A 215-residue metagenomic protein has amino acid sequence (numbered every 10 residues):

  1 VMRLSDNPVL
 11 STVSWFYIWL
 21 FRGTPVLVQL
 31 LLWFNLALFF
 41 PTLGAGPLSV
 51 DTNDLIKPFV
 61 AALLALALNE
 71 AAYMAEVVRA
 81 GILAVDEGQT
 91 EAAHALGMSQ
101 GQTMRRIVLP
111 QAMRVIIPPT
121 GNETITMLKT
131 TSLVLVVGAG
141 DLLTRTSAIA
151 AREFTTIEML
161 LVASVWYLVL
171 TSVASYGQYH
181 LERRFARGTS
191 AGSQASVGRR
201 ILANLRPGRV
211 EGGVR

Functional and structural regions predicted by a protein language model:
V1-R215: Transmembrane alpha-helices and adjacent helix-loop boundaries
